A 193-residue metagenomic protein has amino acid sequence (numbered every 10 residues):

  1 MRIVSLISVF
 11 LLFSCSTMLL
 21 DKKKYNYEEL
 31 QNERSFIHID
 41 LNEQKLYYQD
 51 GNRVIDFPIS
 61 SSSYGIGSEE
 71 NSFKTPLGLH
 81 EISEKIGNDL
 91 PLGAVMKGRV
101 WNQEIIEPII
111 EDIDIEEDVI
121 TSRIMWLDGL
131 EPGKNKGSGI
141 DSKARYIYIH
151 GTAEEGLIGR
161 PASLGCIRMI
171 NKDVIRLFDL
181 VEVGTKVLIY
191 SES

Functional and structural regions predicted by a protein language model:
I3-F13: Sec-dependent N-terminal signal peptides
S14-S193: N-terminal pre-domains immediately preceding structured catalytic cores
